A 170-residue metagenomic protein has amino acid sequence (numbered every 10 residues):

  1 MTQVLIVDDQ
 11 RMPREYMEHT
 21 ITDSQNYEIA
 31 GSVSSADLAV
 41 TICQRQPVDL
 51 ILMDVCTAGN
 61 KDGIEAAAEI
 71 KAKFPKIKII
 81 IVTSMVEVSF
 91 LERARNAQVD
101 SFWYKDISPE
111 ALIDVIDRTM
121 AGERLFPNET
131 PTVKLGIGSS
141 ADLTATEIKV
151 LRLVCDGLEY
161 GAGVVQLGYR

Functional and structural regions predicted by a protein language model:
M1-P13, M17-I21, L143: Conserved acidic segment of CheY-like receiver
D8, D54-C56, T83: Active-site residues of response regulator receiver
S32-L50: Acidic, metal-coordinating helix/loop segments flanking the phosphotransfer/catalytic sites of two-component signaling
D54-A67: Conserved phosphotransfer microenvironments
I64-K76: Short amphipathic alpha-helix used as the core "switch/output" element in two-component signaling
K76-V86: A short, hydrophobic beta-strand element within the central beta-sheet of small alpha/beta folds
F90-R95, V99-K149: Short, flexible helix-to-coil linker/hinge segments that flank and couple to helix-turn-helix
L135-R170: Helix-turn-helix DNA-binding segment
